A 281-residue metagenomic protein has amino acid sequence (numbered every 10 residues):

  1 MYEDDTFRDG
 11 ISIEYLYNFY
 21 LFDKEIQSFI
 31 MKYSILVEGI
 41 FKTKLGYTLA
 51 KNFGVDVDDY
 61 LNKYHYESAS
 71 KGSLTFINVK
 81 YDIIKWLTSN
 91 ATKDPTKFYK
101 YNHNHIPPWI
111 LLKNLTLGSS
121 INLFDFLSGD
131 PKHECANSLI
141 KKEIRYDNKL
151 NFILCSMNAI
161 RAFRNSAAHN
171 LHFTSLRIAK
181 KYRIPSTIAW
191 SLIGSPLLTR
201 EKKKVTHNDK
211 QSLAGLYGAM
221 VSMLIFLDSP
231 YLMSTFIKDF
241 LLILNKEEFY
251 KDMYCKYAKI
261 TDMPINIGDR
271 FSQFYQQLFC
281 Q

Functional and structural regions predicted by a protein language model:
M1-Q281: Long, contiguous internal "core" modules enriched in hydrophobic/ aromatic residues
